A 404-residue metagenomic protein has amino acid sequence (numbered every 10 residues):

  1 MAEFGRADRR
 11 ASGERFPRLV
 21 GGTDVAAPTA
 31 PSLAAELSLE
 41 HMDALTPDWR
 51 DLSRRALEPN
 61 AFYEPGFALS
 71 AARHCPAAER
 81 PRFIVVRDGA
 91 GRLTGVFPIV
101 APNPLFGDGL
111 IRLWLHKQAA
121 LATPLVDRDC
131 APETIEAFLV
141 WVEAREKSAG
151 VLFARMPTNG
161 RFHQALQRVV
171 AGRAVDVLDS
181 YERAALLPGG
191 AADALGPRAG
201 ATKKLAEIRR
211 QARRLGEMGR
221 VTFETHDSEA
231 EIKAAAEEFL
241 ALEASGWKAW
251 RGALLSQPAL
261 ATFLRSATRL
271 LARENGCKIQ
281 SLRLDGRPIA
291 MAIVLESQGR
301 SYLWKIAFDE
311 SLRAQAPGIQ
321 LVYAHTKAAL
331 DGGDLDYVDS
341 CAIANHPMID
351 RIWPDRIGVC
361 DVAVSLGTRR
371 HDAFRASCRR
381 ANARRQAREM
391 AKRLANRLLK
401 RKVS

Functional and structural regions predicted by a protein language model:
A2-L33, Q164-A194, G333-S404: Active-site/acyl-donor-binding loops of N-acyltransferases
P31-R112, R155-R183, G190-A314: A conserved beta-strand-loop-helix scaffold within acyl/acetyltransferase catalytic domains
E79-P81, E146-G150, C277, G333-V338: Short, high-confidence coil segments that cap the C-terminus of an alpha-helix and link into the following beta-strand
D88, D127, E133-V140, L254-H371: Aromatic (often tryptophan-rich) hydrophobic motifs at membrane interfaces
H116-K147: A gly/proline- and charged-residue-enriched helix-loop-helix capping module
A119-L121, R220, V359: Short, solvent-exposed beta-strand edge segments and adjacent coil->beta transition regions
L139-W141, R198-A206, A376-R384: Short intrinsically disordered coil segments
E143-R161: ATP-hydrolysis module of ASCE/P-loop NTPase motor domains, specifically the Walker B Asp-Glu catalytic pair
